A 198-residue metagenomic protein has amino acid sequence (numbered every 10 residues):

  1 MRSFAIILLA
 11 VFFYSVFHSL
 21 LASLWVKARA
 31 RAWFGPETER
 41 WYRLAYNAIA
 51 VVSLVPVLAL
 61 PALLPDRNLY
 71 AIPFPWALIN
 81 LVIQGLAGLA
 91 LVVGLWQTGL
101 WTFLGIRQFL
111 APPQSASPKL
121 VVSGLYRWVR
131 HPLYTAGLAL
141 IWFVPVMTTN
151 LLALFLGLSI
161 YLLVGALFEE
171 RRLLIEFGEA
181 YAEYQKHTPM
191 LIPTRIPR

Functional and structural regions predicted by a protein language model:
S3-F17, S115-R198: Hydrophobic transmembrane alpha-helices
S3-I7, R43, N47, A77-Q84 (+1 more regions): Residue-level signature of transmembrane alpha-helical entry/exit and packing/kink sites in multi-pass membrane
F4-Y14, R40-P56: Alpha-helical transmembrane segments of integral membrane proteins, especially early/N-terminal helices
A10-L24, P56, L60, Q84-R107 (+1 more regions): Transmembrane alpha-helical segments that form the membrane-embedded catalytic/substrate-channel core of multi-pass
L20-E37, A62-I72, R172: Membrane-helix interface linkers and caps
A30-I49, I72-W76, L110-S123: Juxtamembrane helix-capping/reentrant segments at transmembrane boundaries
Y46-A48, A77-L89, S123-G137: Membrane-interface loop-to-helix entry segments
A48-Q84, V146: Long, highly hydrophobic alpha-helical transmembrane signal-anchor segments
